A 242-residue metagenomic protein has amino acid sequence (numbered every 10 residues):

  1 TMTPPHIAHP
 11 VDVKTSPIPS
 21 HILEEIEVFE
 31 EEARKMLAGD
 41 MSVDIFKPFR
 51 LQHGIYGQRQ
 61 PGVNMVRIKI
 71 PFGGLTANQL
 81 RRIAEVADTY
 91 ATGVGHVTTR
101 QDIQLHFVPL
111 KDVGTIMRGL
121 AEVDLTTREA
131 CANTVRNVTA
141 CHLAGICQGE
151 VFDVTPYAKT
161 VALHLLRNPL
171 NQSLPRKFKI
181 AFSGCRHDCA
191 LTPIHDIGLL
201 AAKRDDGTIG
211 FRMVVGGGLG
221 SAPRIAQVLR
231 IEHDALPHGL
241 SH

Functional and structural regions predicted by a protein language model:
T3-A8, D12, L23, E31-D44 (+2 more regions): Small-residue-enriched alpha-helical segments and adjacent helix-cap loops that form tight helix-helix packing
T15-P19: Preference for the N-terminal adenyl/adenosyl cofactor-binding alpha/beta module
K47: Active-site cores of enzymes that catalyze phosphoryl transfer or operate on phosphate-rich substrates
H53-G57: Short beta-strand/turn micro-motifs at beta-sheet edges
T192, F211-L219: FAD-binding subdomain of flavoenzyme oxidoreductases
L219-H242: Internal alpha/beta scaffold segment
